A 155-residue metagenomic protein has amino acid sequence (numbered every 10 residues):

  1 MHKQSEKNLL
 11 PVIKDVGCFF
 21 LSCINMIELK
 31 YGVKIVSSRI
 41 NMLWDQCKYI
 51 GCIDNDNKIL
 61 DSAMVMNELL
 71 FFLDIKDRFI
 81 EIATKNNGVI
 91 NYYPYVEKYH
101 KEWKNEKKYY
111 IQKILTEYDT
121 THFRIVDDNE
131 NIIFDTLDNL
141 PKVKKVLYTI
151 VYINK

Functional and structural regions predicted by a protein language model:
M1-K58: Active-site-adjacent structural segments surrounding the nucleophilic cysteine of cysteine proteases and isopeptidases
M1-L10, K34-N41, K76-D77, E81-I82 (+2 more regions): Extracellular cell-wall/glycan-interacting regions and their flexible linkers
H2, C18, L70, D77-I80 (+1 more regions): Generic low-polarity alpha-helical segments
E6-K7, N25-M26, K30, F72 (+2 more regions): Functionally constrained cores in energy, signaling, and assembly domains
Y31-G32, G51, D74, N87 (+2 more regions): Short, flexible coil/linker elements and helix-boundary hinge sites characteristic of intrinsically disordered
S37-Y95: Papain-like cysteine protease catalytic cores
A83-N131: Active-site-adjacent substructure of cysteine-protease-like catalytic cores
E102-K107, D127-K155: Noncatalytic regulatory segments and standalone regulatory/sensor domains
